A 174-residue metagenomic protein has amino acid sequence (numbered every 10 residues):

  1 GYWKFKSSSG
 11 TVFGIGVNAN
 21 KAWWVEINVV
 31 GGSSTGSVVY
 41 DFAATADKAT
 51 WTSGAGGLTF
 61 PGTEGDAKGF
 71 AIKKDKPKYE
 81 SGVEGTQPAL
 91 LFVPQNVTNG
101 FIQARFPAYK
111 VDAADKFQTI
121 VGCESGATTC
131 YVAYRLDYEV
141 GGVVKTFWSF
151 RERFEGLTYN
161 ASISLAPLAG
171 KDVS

Functional and structural regions predicted by a protein language model:
G1-G32: Terminal connector regions
S34-S174: Gly-Asp-aromatic-enriched flexible segments
